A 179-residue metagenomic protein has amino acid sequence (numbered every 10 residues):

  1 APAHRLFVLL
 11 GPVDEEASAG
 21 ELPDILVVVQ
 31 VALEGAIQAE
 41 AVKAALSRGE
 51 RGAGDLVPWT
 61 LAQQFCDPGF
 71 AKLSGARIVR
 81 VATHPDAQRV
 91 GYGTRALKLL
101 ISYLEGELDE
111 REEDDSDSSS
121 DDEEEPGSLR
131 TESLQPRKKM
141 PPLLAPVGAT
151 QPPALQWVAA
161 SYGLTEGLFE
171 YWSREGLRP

Functional and structural regions predicted by a protein language model:
A1-D86, G106-V147, E166: A conserved beta-strand-loop-helix scaffold within acyl/acetyltransferase catalytic domains
V42-A44, Y171-E175: Short coil/turn segments at secondary-structure boundaries
I78, V158-A160: Conserved hydrophobic beta-strand within the GNAT/NAT acetyltransferase core sheet that lines the active-site cleft
R89-E105: Conserved acetyl-CoA-binding loop-helix of GNAT-fold acetyltransferases
A149-W157: Long, low-complexity, charge-rich amphipathic alpha-helices
Q151, S173-P179: Conserved acetyl-CoA-binding loop of GNAT-fold acetyltransferases
L164-E170: Short amphipathic alpha-helical interaction segments
